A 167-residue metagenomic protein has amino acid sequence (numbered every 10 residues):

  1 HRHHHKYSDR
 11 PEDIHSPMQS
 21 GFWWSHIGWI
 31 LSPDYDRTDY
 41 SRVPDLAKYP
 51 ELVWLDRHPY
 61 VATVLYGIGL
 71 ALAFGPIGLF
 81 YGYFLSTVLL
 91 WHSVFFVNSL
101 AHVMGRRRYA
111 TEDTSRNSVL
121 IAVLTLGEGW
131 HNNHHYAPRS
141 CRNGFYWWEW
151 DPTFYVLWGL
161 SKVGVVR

Functional and structural regions predicted by a protein language model:
H1-D9, V97-T111, A122-C141: Histidine-centered catalytic micro-motifs
R2-F96, L100, S140-R167: Non-catalytic, topology-defining segments of multipass membrane proteins
E12-S16, D113, V119: Short, cationic Gly/His-enriched loop motifs
Y35, W54, R108-T111, N117 (+2 more regions): Residues in flexible loops and secondary-structure boundaries
L79-G82, M104-R116: Short, motif-level signal for alpha-helix interfacial/capping segments enriched in acidic residues and aromatics/proline
S118-V119, D151: Alpha-helical membrane-anchoring segments
